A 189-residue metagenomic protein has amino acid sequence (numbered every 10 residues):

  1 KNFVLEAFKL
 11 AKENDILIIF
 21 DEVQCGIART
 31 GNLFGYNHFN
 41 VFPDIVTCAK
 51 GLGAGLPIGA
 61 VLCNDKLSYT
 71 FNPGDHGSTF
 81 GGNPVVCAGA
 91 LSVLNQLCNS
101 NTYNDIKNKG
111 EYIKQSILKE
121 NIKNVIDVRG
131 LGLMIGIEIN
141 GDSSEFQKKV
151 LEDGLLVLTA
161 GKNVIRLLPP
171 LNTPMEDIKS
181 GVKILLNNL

Functional and structural regions predicted by a protein language model:
K1-L189: Conserved N-terminal phosphate-binding loop of PLP-dependent enzymes in the Aspartate aminotransferase
